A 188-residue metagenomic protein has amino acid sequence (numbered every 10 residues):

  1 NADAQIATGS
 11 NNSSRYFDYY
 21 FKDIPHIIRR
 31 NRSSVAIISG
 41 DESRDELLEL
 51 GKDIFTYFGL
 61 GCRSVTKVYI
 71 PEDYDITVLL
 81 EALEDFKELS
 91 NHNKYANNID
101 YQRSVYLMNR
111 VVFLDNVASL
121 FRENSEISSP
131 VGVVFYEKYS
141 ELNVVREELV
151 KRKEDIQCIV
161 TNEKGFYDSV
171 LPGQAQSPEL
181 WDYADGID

Functional and structural regions predicted by a protein language model:
N1, Y20, Y74, A82-L89 (+1 more regions): Conserved C-terminal structural/oligomerization subdomain of aldehyde/semialdehyde dehydrogenase
A2-R15: Active-site phosphate-binding strand-loop segment of PLP-dependent enzymes
Q5, I38, P71, V145-R146: Short low-polarity hydrophobic stretches
G9, G40, G51, G59-G61 (+4 more regions): Residue-identity detector for glycine
S14-P130, K138-Y139: ALDH superfamily catalytic-core signature
